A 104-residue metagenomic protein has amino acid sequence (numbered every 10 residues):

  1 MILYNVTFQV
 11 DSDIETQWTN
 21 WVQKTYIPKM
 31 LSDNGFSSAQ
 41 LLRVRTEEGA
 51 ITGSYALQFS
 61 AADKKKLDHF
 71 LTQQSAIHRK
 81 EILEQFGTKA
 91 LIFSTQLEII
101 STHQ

Functional and structural regions predicted by a protein language model:
M1-L3, N34: Coil-to-beta-strand transition motifs
L3-Q9, L42-Q73: Short, well-ordered beta-strand segments in beta-rich or mixed alpha/beta enzyme and ligand-binding folds
E15-L41, K80: Short amphipathic alpha-helical segments
E15-Q17, E48, K66-D68, H103-Q104: Intrinsically disordered, low-complexity acidic/polar segments
D33, S37, S60-T95: An amphipathic, aromatic/His-enriched active-site/gating alpha helix that lines ligand/cofactor pockets
Q40-A50, E81-Q104: Glycine-rich beta-strand-turn "strand-cap" elements at beta-sheet edges
